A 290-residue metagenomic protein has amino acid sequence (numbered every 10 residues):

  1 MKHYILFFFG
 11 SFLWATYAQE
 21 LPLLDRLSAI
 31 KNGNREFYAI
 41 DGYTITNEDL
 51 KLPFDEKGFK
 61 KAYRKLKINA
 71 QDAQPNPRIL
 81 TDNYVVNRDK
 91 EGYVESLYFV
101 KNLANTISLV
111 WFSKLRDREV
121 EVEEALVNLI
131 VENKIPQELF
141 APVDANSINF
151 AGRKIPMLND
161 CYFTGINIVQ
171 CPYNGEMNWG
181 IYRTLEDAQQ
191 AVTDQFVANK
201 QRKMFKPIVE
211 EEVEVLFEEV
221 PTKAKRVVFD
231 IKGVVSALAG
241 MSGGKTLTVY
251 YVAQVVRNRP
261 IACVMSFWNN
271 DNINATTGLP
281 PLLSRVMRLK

Functional and structural regions predicted by a protein language model:
M1-L23: Bacterial Sec-dependent N-terminal signal peptides
H3, Q19, Y63-A73, T164-I168 (+1 more regions): Generic structural signal for short, solvent-exposed loop/turn connectors between secondary structure elements
L21-A104, K203-R259: Signature of long, low-cysteine stretches enriched in small and polar/charged residues
D25-I30, V110-C161, N258-K290: Surface-exposed amphipathic alpha-helical segments
N87-V94, T106-S108, L115-E123, E176-W179 (+3 more regions): Short, surface-exposed beta-strand/loop "edge" segments at domain boundaries and coil↔beta transitions
N105-S108, I168-Q170, P260-I261: Hydrophobic residues embedded in beta-strands of well-ordered beta-sheets
I130, Q195-M204, A253, V286: Hydrophobic, Leu/Ile/Phe/Ala-enriched alpha-helical segments that form helix-helix packing faces
S147-T222, R226, L247: Flexible, glycine-rich surface segments
